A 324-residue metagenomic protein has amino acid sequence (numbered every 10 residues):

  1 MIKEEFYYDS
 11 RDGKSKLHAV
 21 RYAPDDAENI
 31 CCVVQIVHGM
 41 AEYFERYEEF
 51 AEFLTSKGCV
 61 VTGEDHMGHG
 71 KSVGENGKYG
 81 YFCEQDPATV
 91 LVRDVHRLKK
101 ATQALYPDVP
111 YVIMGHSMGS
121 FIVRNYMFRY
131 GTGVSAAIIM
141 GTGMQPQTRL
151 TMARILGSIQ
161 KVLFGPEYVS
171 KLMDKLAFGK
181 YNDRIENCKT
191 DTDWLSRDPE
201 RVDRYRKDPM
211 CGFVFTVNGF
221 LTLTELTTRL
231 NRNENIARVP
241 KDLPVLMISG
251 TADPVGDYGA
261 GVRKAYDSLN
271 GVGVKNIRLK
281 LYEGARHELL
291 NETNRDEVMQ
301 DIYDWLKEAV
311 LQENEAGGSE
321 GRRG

Functional and structural regions predicted by a protein language model:
M1-D26: N-terminal cap/lid segment of alpha/beta-hydrolase-fold proteins
V37-E42, S117, T251-A252: Active-site glycine-rich loops that stabilize anionic/oxyanionic intermediates across multiple enzyme folds
E49-G77: Conserved alpha/beta-hydrolase
C83-Q103: Alpha/beta-hydrolase active-site loop
Y106-S117: Alpha/beta-hydrolase fold nucleophile elbow
N125-M210: Alpha/beta-hydrolase-fold enzymes
M247-S249: Short beta-strand/loop motif that positions the catalytic acidic residue of the alpha/beta-hydrolase fold
V272, N276-G324: Catalytic active-site module of serine/aspartate enzymes centered on a nucleophile-bearing elbow/loop
